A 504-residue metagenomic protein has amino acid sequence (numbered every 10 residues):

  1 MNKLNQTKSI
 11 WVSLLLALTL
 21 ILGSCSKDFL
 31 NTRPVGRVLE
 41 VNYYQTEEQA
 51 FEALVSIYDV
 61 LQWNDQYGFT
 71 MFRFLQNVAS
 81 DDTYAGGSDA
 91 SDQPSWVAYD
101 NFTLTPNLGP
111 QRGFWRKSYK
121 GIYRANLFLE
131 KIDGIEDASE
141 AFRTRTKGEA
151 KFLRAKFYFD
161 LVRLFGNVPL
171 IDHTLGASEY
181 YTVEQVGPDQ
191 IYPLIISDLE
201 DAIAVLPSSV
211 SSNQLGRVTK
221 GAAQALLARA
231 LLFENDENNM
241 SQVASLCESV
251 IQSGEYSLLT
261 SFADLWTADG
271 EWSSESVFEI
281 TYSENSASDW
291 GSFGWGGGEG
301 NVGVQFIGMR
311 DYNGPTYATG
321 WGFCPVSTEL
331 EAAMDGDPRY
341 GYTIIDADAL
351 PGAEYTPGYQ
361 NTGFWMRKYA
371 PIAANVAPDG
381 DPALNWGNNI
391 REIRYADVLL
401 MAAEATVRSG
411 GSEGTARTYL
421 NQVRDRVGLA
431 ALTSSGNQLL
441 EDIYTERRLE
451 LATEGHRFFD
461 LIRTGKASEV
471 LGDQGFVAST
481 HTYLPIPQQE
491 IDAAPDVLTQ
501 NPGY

Functional and structural regions predicted by a protein language model:
N2, C25-A79, L127, L265 (+1 more regions): Acidic, glycine-rich segments characteristic of secretory precursors and extracytoplasmic regions
S13-L22: Bacterial N-terminal signal peptides
L22-T32, Y44-E47, Q66, D82-A90 (+9 more regions): Long, intrinsically disordered, low-complexity segments
E48-F51, V55-Y67, D89-F165, V183-P193 (+4 more regions): Conserved, well-structured interaction surfaces
Q93-D100, T328-R394: Flexible, polar/acidic helix-loop-strand segments at domain edges
D160-L164, P169, F233-E237, R408-G410: Short coil/turn linking the two alpha-helices of tandem helical-hairpin repeats
